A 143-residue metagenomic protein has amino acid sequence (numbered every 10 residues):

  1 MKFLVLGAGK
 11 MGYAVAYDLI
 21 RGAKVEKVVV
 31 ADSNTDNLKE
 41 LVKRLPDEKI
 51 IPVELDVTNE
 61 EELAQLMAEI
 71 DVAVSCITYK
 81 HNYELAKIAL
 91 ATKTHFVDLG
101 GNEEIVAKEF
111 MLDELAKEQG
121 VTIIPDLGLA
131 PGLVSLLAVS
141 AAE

Functional and structural regions predicted by a protein language model:
F3-G7: Conserved N-terminal Rossmann-fold NAD(P)-binding element of oxidoreductases
G12-Y13: N-terminal Rossmann-fold NAD(P) dinucleotide-binding loop
L19: Aromatic pocket-lining residues of Rossmann-like dinucleotide-binding sites
K27-V29: Short beta-strand element of Class I
S33-N37: Helix N-cap at the beta1-alpha1 junction of Rossmann-like dinucleotide-binding domains, i.e., the first residues
E54-V72, H81: Conserved Rossmann-fold cofactor-binding substructure of NAD(P)-dependent oxidoreductases
G100-I123: Rossmann-fold NAD(P)-binding glycine/threonine-rich loop
Q119, I124-E143: Rossmann-like NAD(P)H-binding beta-loop-alpha module
